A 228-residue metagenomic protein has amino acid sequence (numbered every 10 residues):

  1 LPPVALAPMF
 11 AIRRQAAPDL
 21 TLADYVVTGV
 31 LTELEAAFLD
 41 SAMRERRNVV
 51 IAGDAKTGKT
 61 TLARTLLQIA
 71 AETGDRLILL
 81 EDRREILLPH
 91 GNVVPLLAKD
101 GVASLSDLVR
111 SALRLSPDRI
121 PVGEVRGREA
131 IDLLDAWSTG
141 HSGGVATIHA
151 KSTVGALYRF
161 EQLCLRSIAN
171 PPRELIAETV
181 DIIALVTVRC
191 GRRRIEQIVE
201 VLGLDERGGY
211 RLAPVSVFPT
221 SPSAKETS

Functional and structural regions predicted by a protein language model:
L1-E45: P-loop NTP-binding catalytic core
A16, F160-R166, V201-L204: Conserved AAA+ ATPase "sensor/coupling" helix adjacent to the nucleotide-binding pocket
A36, R46-V49, L67-T179, L185-R189: Switch/coupling sub-region of P-loop NTPases
M43, A55-K56: The conserved Walker
I51-G53: Hydrophobic anchor at the beta1->P-loop junction of P-loop NTPases
K59: Conserved lysine of the Walker
L62, L66: Hydrophobic positions on the alpha1 helix immediately C-terminal to the Walker A/P-loop
A177-S228: Conserved P-loop NTPase
